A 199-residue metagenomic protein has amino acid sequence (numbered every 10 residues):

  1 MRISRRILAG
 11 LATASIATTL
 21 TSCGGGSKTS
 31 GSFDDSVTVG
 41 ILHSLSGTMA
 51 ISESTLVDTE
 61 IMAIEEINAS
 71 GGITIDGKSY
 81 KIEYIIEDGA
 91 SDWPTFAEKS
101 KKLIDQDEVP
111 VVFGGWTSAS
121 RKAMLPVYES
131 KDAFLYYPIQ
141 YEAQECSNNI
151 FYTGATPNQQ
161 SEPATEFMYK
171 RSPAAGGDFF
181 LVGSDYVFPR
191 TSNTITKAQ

Functional and structural regions predicted by a protein language model:
M1-T38, A69, I75: Short, low-complexity disordered leader/linker segments with a strong preference for bacterial N-terminal type II
G24, K101-I104, T165-K170: Generic structural signal for well-ordered alpha-helical scaffold segments
S30-F33, G40-I61, E87-P94, W116-T117 (+1 more regions): Extracytoplasmic "Venus flytrap"
D34-S36, S79-K81, E98, D107 (+2 more regions): Extracytoplasmic
S36-V39, G176-D178: Phosphate-coordination loops involved in phosphoryl transfer and adenosine-cofactor binding
V37, D58-E83: Signal peptide-proximal N-terminal region of secreted/periplasmic/extracellular or secretory-lumen proteins
K78-Q106, Q160-P163: Structural motif
P94, E108-Q199: Extracytoplasmic ligand/sensor domains, especially the bilobed periplasmic-binding protein
